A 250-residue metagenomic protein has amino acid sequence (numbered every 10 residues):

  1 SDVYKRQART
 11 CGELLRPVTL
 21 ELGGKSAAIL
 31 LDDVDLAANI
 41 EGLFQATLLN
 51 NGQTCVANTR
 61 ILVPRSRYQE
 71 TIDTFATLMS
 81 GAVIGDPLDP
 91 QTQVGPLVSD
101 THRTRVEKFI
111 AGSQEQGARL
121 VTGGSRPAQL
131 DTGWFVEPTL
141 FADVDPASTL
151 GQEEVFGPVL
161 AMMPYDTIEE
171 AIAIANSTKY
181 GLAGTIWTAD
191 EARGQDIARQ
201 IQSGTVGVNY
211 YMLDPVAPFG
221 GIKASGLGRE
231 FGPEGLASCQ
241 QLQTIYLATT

Functional and structural regions predicted by a protein language model:
D2-D145, V208: ALDH superfamily catalytic-core signature
I29, T77, V83, V94 (+3 more regions): Conserved C-terminal structural/oligomerization subdomain of aldehyde/semialdehyde dehydrogenase
